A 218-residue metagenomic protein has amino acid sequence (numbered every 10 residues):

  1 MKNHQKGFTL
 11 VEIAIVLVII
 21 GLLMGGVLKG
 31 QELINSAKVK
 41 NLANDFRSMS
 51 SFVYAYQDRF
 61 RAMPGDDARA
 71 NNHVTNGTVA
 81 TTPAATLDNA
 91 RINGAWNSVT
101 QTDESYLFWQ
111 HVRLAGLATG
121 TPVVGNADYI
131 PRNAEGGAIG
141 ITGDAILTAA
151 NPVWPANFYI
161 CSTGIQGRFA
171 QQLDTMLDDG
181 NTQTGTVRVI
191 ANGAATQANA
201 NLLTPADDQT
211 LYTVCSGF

Functional and structural regions predicted by a protein language model:
K2-K38, L42-D45: N-terminal single-pass transmembrane signal-anchor helix
I20, G26-V27, Y56, F158 (+1 more regions): Preference for short coil/turn "hinge" residues that link or interrupt alpha-helices
E32-G65: Membrane-proximal N-terminal amphipathic helix
N41, C161, C215-S216: Functionally engaged cysteine thiol sites
F52-A200: N-terminal pilin/flagellin-like segments and related low-complexity appendage regions
A200-A206: Short, exposed beta-strand-loop hairpins at the edges of beta-sheets in extracellular/periplasmic proteins
D207-F218: Short, low-complexity, Pro/Ser/Thr/Gly-rich segments in the mature regions of secreted, periplasmic
